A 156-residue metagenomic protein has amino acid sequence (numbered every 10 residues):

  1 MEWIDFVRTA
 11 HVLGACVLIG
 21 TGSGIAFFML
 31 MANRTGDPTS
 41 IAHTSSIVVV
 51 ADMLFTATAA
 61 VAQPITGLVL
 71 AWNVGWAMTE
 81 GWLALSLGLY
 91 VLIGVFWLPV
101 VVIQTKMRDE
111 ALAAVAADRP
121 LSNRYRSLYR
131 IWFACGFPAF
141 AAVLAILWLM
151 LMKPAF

Functional and structural regions predicted by a protein language model:
M1-F156: Polytopic transmembrane helical bundles with strong interfacial aromatic enrichment
